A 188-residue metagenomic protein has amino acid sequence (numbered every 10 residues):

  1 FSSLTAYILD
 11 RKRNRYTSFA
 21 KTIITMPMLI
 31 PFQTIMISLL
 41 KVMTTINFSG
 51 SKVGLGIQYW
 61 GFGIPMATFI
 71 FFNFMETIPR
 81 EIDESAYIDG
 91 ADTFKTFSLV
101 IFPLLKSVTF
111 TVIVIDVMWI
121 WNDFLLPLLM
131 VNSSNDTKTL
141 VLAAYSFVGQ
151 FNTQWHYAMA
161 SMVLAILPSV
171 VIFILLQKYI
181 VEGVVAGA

Functional and structural regions predicted by a protein language model:
F1-A188: A structural signal for multi-pass alpha-helical bundles of membrane permease subunits that mediate small-molecule
